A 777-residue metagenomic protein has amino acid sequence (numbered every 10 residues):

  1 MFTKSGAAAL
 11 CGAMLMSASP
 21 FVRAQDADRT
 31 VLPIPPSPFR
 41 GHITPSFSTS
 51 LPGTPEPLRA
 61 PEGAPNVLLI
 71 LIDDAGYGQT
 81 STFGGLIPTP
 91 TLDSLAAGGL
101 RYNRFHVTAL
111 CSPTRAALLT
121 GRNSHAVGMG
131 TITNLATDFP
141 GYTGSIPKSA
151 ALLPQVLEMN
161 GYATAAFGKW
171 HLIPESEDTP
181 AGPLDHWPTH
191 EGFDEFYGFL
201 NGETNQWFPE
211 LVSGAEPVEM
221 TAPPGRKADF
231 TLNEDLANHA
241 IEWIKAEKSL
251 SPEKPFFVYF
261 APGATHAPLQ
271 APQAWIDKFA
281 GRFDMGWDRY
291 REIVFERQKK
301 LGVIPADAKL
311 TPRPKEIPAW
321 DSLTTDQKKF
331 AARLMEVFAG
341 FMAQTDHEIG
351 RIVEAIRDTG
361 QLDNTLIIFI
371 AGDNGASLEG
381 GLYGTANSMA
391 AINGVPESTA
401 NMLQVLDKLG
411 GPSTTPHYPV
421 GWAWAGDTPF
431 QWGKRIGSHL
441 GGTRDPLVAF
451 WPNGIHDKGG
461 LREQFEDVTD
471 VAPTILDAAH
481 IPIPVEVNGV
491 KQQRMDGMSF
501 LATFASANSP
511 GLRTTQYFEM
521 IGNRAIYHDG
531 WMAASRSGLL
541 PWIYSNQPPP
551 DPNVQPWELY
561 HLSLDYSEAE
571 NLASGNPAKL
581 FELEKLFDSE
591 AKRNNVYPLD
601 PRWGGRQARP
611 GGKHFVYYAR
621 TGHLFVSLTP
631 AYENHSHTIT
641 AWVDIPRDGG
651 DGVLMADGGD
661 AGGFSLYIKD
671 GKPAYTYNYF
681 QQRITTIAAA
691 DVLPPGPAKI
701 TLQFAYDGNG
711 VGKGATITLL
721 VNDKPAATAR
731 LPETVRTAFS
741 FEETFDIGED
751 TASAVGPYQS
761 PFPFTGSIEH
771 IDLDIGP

Functional and structural regions predicted by a protein language model:
M1-K4: N-terminal secretory signal peptides that target proteins for export/translocation
A8-A18: Bacterial N-terminal signal peptides
M14-L15, A24-N553, W557, Y566-K585 (+6 more regions): Formylglycine-dependent sulfatase
F208-S213, L559-Y560, Y675, I717-L719: Short polybasic amphipathic segments
I304-D307, R593-V596, D600, G650 (+2 more regions): Intrinsically disordered or highly flexible coil/loop and linker segments, enriched in small and charged/polar residues
S563, S567, D723-A726: Asp-box/BNR beta-propeller loop motif
N576, L580-N594, E733, S767-P777: Extended recognition patches within non-cytosolic domains
G604-P777: Extracellular glycan-associated modules
